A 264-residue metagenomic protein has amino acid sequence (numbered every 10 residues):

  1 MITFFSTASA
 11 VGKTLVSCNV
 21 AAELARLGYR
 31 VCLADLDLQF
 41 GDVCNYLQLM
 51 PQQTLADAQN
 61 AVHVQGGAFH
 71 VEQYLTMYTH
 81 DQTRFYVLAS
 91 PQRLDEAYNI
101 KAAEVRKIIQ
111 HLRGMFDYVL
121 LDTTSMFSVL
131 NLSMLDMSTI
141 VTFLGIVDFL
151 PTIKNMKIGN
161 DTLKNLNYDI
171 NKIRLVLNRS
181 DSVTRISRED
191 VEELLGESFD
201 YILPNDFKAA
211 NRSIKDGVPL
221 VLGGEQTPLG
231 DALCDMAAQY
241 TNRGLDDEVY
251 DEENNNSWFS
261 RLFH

Functional and structural regions predicted by a protein language model:
M1-V31: Walker A (P-loop) phosphate-binding motif
L24-Y86: Phosphate-binding loop that captures ATP/GTP phosphates
L38-Q39, Q92-D95, D148-L150, S180-T184 (+1 more regions): Conserved nucleotide-binding/hydrolysis micro-motifs of P-loop NTPases
Q48-Q53, D161-T162, E192-E193, V218-L220: Short, hinge-like loop/turn segments at secondary-structure boundaries
V64-S125, L132, I153: Cytosolic-facing regulatory segments adjacent to core modules
A103-K107, R113-Y118, T123-D200: Conserved catalytic-core segment of NTP-binding enzymes
R179, E192-L220, L233: Beta-strand-loop-alpha "switch" segments that mediate conformational coupling across diverse proteins
G217-H264: NTP-binding/hydrolysis catalytic cores, primarily Walker-type P-loop NTPases
